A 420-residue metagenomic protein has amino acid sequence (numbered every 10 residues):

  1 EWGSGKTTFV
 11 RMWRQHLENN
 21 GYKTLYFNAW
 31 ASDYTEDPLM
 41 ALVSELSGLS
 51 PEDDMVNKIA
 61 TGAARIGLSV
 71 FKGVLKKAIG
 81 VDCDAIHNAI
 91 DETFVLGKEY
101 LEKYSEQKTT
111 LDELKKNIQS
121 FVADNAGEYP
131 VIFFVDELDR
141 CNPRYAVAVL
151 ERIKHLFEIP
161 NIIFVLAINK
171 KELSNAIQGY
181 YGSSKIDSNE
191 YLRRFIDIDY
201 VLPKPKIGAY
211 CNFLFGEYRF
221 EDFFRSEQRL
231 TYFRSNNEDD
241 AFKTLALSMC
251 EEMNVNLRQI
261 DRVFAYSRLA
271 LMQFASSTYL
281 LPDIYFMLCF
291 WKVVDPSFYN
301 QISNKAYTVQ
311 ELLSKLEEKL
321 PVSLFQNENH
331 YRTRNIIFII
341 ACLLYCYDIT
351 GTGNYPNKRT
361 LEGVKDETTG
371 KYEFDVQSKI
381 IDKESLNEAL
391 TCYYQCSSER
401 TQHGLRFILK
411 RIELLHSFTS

Functional and structural regions predicted by a protein language model:
W2, F9, H16, K115 (+2 more regions): The catalytic "switch" region of P-loop NTPases
S4-V122: P-loop NTPase nucleotide-binding core
V10-K23, P51-E52, A60-S69, S120 (+4 more regions): The feature marks long, low-complexity, polar/acidic/proline-rich intrinsically disordered regions embedded in large
Y26, V165-L166, V201, Q259-V263: A structural signal for short, well-ordered beta-strand segments and their strand-loop junctions that often border
S47-S50, F157-E158, G182, S277: Juxtamembrane helix-loop transition sites at the ends of transmembrane segments in multi-pass membrane proteins
F94-G97, L150, K243-A246: Residue-level signal for cytosolic alpha-helical hairpin/rod architecture
